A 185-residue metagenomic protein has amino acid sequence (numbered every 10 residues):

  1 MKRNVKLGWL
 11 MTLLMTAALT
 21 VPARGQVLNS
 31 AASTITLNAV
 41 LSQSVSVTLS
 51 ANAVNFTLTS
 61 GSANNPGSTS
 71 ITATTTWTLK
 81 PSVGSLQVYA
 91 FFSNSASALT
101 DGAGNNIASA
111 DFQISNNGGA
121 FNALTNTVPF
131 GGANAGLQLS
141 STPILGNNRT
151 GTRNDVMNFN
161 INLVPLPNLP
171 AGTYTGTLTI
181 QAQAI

Functional and structural regions predicted by a protein language model:
M1-M11: Bacterial N-terminal signal peptides that target proteins for export
M11-A18: Bacterial N-terminal signal peptides
T20-P22: N-terminal signal peptide c-region/cleavage motif recognized by signal peptidases
R24-A120, N126, G136-I185: N-terminal small/polar-rich segments of proteins
F130-N134: Active-site-proximal mixed secondary-structure blocks
